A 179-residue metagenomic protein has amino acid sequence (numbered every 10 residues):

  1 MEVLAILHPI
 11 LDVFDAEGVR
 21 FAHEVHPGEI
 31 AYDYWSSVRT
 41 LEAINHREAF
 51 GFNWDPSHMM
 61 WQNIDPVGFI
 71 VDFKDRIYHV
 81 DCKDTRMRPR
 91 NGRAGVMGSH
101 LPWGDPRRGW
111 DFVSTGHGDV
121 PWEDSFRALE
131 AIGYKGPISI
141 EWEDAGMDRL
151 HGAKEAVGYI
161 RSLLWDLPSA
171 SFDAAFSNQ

Functional and structural regions predicted by a protein language model:
M1-F52, A174, N178: Active-site acidic/histidine proton-transfer and metal-coordination neighborhood in alpha/beta enzyme cores
P9-F21, D124-K135, L163, L167: A structural motif corresponding to the C-terminal end of an alpha-helix and its immediate exit/capping segment
F21-H23, F50-P56, Y78-C82, G136-I140: Hydrophobic faces of well-ordered beta-strands that scaffold small-molecule active sites in alpha/beta enzyme cores
P27-E29, P56-H58, D84-R86, D144: Active-site-proximal loop/turn and secondary-structure-junction residues that shape catalytic pockets, frequently
Y34-V38, E42, M60-Y134, M147-H151: Gly/Pro-rich active-site loop or hairpin
S139-R149: A short, acidic, flexible beta-alpha connecting loop/helix-capping segment that sits on the rim of active
E141, S169-Q179: Short, flexible loop/turn segments with low-complexity composition
R149-A170: C-terminal helical cap(s) of enzyme catalytic domains, especially alpha/beta-barrels
